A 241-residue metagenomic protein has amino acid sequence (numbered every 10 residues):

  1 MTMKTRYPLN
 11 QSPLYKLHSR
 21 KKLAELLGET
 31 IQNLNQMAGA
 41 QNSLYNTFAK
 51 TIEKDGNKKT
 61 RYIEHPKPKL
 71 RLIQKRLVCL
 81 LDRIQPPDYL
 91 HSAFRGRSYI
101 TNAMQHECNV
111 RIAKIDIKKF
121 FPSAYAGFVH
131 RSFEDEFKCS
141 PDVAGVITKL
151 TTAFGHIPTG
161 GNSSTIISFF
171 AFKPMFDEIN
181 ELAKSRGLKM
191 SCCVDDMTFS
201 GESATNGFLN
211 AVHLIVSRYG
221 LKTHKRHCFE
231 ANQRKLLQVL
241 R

Functional and structural regions predicted by a protein language model:
M1, R20, A40, L44-T51 (+7 more regions): Localized chelating/binding microdomains that coordinate divalent metal ions or stabilize phosphate-bearing
M1-A49: Non-catalytic, polymerase-adjacent accessory regions of viral genome-replication enzymes
L17, E25-I31, R76-L81, Q85-L90 (+2 more regions): N-terminal low-complexity, intrinsically disordered segments
R20, T30-I31, Q74, P87 (+3 more regions): Alpha-helix initiation and N-capping motif
L34-G56, K138, D142-T148: Reverse-transcriptase-like RNA-dependent polymerase core
F48-Q74, S92, K114, K149-F169: Short, conserved non-catalytic motifs in the polymerase core
K69-I115, K119: Active-site-proximal segment of RNA-dependent polymerases
Q105-V194, T198-L240: Conserved polymerase palm-domain catalytic core
